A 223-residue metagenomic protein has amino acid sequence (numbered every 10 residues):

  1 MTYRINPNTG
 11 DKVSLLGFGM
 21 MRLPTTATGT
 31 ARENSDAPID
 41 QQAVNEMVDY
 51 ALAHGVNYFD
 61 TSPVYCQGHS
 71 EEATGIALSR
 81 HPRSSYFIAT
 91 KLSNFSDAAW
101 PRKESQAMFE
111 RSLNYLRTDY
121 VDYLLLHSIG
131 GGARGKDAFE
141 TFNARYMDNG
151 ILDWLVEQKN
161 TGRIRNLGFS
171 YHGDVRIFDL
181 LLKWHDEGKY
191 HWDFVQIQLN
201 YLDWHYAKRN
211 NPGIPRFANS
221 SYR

Functional and structural regions predicted by a protein language model:
M1-Y3, V48, E71, G75 (+4 more regions): Generic structural signal for well-ordered alpha-helices, preferentially at hydrophobic/aromatic core positions
M1-Y86, W154: N-terminal binding-site loop/beta-alpha segment at the start of enzyme catalytic domains that lines or forms
Y3-I5, V13-G17, N57-Y58, S85-A89 (+4 more regions): Structural preference for beta-strand elements that scaffold enzyme active sites
M21-L23, S62-V64, K91-F95, L126-I129 (+2 more regions): Active-site beta-loop-alpha junctions enriched in small/polar residues
R22-Q42, L92-E104, D137-R145, G173: Active-site mouth loops of central-metabolism enzymes
N34-A51, W100-R117, V175-H185: Short, acidic/polar
H81-R102, H127-G130: Structural motif corresponding to the early beta-alpha repeats
I129-R223: Beta/alpha (TIM)-barrel catalytic core signal, keyed to glycine-rich beta->alpha loops juxtaposed to Asp/Glu that bind
